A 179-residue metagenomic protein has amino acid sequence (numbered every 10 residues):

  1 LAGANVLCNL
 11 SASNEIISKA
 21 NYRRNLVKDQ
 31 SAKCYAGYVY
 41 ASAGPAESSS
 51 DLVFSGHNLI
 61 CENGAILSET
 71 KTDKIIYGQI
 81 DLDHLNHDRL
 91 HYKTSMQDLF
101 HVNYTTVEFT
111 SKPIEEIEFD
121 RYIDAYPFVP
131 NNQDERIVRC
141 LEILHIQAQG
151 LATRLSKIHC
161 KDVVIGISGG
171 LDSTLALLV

Functional and structural regions predicted by a protein language model:
L1-Y77: CN hydrolase (nitrilase-like) catalytic-core segments centered on the catalytic cysteine and neighboring Lys/Glu
L7-L10, D124-V129, C160: Short acidic (Asp/Glu) and glycine-rich catalytic loops that position anionic groups and cofactors
S18, D88, L175: Short acidic, gly/pro-rich beta-turn/loop elements at beta-sheet edges and active-site/ligand-binding grooves
A32, A36, N63, I80-D83 (+3 more regions): Generic secondary-structure signature for well-ordered alpha-helical cores
V53-S55, V129, D172: Generic, ordered loop/turn and secondary-structure boundary motif
K74-I137, L141, H145: Catalytic P-loop NTP-binding/switch module of NTPases
F109-K112, E116, E135-V179: ATP-dependent adenylation/nucleotidyltransferase module used to activate substrates
